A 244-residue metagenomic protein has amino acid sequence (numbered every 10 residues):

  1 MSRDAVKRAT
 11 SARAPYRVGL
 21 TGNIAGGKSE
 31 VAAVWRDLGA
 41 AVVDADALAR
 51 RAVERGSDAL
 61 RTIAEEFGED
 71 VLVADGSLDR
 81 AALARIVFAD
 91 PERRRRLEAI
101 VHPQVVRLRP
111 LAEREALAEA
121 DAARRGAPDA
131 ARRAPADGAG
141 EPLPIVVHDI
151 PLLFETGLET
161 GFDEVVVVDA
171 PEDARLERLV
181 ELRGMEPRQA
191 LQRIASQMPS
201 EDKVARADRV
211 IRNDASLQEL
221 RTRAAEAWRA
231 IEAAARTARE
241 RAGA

Functional and structural regions predicted by a protein language model:
M1-V18, A122-P142, Q218, T222 (+1 more regions): Short, low-complexity, intrinsically disordered N-terminal peptides in bacterial proteins
R3, K7-A40, A45-A47: Walker A (P-loop) phosphate-binding motif
G27, D46, L97, V147 (+3 more regions): Residue-level signal for inorganic ion chemistry
A41, A47, E164, D208-R209: Well-ordered beta-strand positions
A47-P144: ATP-dependent small-molecule kinase phosphotransfer cores that center on conserved nucleotide phosphate-binding segments
A47-R50, P171-D173, Q192-A195, L217: Short, acidic/turn-prone active-site loops that include or flank metal/cofactor- and phosphate-binding residues
V106, P110-R114, R132-E181: ATP-dependent NMP and nucleoside kinases share a basic, alpha-helical "lid"
R109, A116, T160-G161, E181-A244: Small-molecule kinase domains that catalyze NTP-dependent phosphoryl transfer to phosphate-bearing small molecules
